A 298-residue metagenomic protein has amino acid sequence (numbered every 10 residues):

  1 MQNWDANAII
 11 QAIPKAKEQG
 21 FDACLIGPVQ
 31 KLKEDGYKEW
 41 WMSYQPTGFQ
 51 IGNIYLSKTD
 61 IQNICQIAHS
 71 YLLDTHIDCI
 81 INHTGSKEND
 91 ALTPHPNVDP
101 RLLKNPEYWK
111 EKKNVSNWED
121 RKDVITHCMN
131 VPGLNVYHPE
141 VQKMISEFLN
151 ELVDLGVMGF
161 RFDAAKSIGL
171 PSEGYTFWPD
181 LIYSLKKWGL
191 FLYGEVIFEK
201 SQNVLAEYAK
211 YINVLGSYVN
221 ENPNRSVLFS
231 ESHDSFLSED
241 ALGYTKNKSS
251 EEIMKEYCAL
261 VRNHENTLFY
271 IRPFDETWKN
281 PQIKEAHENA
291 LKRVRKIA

Functional and structural regions predicted by a protein language model:
M1-L155, L170-V196, Q202-V204, S217: Substrate-binding/active-site clefts of carbohydrate-active enzymes
I13-A16, Q30, W41, N63-I77 (+3 more regions): Active-site-proximal helices and loops of the catalytic beta/alpha 8
